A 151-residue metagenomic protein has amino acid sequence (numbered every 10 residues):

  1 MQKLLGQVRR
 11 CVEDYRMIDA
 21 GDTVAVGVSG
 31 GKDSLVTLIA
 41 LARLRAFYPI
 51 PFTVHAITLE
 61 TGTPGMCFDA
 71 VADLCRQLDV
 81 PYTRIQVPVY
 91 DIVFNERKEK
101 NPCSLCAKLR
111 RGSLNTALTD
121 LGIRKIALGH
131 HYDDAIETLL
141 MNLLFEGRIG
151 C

Functional and structural regions predicted by a protein language model:
M1-I149: ATP-dependent adenylation/nucleotidyltransferase module used to activate substrates
